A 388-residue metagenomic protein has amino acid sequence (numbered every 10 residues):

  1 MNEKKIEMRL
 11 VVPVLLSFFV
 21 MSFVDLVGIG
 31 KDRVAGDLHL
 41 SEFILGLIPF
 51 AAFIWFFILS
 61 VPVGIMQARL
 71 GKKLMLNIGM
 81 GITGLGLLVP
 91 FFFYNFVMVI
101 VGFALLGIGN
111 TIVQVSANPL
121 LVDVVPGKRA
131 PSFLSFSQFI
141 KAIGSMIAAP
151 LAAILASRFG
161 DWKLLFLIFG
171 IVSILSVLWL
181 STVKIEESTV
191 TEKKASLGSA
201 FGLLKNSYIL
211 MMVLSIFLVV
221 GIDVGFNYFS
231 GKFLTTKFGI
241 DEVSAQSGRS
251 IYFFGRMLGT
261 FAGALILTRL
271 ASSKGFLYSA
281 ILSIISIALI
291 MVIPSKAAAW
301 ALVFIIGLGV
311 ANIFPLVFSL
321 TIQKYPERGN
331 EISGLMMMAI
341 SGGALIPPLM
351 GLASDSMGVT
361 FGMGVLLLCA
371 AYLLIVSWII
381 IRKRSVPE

Functional and structural regions predicted by a protein language model:
V27-G28, N206-S250, M257: Extracytoplasmic gate region of multi-pass secondary transporters
H39, G71, F92-V97, I293-P294 (+1 more regions): Helix-breaking motifs and short loop linkers at transmembrane-helix boundaries and internal kinks in secondary membrane
F50-G64, S250, F254-A262: Central cavity-lining transmembrane alpha-helices of secondary-active solute carriers, predominantly the Major
I58-V97: Conserved MFS/SLC helix-loop-helix module at the cytosolic interface between two early adjacent transmembrane helices
G102-F139: Cytoplasmic helix-loop-helix junction between adjacent transmembrane helices in 12-TM secondary transporters
I112-V125, A311-Y325: Intracellular juxtamembrane helix-capping segments at the cytosolic ends of symmetry-related transmembrane helices
R129-P150, G334-I346: Glycine-rich segments within core transmembrane alpha-helices of 12-TM secondary carriers
F136-I185: Helix-loop-helix hairpin linking two adjacent transmembrane segments in secondary transporters
